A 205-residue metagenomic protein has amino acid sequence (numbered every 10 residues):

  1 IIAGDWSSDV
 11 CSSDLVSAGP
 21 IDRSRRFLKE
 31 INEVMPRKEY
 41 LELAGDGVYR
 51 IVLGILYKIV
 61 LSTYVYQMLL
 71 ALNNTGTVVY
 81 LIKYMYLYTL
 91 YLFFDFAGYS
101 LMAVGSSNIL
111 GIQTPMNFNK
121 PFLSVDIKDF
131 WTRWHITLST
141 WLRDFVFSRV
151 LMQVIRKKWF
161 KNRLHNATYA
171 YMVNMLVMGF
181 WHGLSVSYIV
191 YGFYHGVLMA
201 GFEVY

Functional and structural regions predicted by a protein language model:
I1-D5: Short, exposed "boundary/linker" segments that immediately precede the start of a downstream structural module
S7-Y205: Membrane-embedded transmembrane alpha-helical bundles that form the catalytic cores of multi-pass lipid-modifying
